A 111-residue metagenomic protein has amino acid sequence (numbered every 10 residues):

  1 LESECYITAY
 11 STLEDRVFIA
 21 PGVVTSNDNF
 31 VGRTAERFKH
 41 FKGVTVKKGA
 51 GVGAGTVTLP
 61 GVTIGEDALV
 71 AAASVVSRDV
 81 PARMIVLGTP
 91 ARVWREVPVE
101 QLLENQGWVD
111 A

Functional and structural regions predicted by a protein language model:
L1-L87, R92-V93: Structural signal for interior beta-strand "rungs" in well-ordered beta-sheet cores of soluble enzyme domains
T25, D110-A111: Extended, small-residue-rich solenoid/repeat segments and analogous flexible loops that form exposed scaffolds
P60, V109-D110: A C-terminal cap/extension of S-adenosyl-L-methionine-dependent methyltransferases that defines the acceptor-substrate
V97-V109: A glycine/serine/threonine-rich, flexible loop-to-helix segment that serves as the NAD(P) cofactor-binding "lid"
